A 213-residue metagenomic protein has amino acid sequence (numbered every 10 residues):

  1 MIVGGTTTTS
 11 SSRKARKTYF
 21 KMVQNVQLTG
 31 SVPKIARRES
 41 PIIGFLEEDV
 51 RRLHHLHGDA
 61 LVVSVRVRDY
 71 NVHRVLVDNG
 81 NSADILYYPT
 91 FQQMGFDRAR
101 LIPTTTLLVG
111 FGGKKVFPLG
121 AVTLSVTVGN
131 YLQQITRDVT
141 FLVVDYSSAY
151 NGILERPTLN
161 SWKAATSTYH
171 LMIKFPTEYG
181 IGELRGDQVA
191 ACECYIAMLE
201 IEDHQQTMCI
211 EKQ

Functional and structural regions predicted by a protein language model:
M1-Q213: Short linear "hotspot" motifs
